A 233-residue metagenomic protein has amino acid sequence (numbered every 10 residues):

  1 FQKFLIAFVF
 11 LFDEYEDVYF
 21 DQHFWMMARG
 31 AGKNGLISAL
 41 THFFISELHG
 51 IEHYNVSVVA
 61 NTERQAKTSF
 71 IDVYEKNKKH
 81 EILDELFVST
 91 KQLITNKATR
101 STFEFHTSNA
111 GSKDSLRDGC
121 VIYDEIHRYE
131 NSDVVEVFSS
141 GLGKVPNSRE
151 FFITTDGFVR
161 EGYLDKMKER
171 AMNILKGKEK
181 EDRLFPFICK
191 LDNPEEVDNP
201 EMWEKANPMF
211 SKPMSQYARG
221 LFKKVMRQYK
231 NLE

Functional and structural regions predicted by a protein language model:
F1-H23: Conserved pre-motif I regulatory segment
E16-T41: Walker A/P-loop
I37-I51: Walker A/P-loop NTP-binding motif
E52-E75: Conserved Walker A/P-loop ATP-binding site and its immediately adjacent core in helicase/helicase-like ATPase domains
S69-R117: Inter-Walker segment of RecA-like/P-loop motor cores
R100, D118-G119, N147-F151: Loop/turn-to-beta-strand initiation segments
D124-R128: Walker B catalytic acidic pair
S132, V137-S139, K144-E233: Non-catalytic, compositionally simple segments
